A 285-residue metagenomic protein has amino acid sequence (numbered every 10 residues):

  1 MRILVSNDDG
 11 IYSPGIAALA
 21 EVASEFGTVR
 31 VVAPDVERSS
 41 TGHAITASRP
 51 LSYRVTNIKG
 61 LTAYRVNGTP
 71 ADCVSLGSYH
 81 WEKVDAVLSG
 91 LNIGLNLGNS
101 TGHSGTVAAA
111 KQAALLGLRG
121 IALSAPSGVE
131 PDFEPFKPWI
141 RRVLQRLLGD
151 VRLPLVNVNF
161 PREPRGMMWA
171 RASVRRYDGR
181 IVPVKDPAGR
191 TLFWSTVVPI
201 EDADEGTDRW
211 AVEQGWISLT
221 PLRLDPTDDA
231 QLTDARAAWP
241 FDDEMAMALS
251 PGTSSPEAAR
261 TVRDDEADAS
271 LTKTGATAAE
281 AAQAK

Functional and structural regions predicted by a protein language model:
R2, T28, G117-R119, P154: Proline-centered loop/turn at the N-terminus of a beta-strand
I3, S13-K83: A cross-family phosphate/adenosyl-ligand binding-site feature
S6, V32-P34, S89-N92, L123-S124 (+2 more regions): Short beta-strand segments
D9, E37, T69-P70, N92-L95 (+1 more regions): Short glycine-rich anion-binding loops that position phosphate/pyrophosphate groups of nucleotides and phosphorylated
L95-S104: Glycine/threonine-rich flexible loop motifs
A109-A113: Hydrophobic/aromatic ligand-binding patch that stacks against planar heteroaromatic rings of cofactors or nucleotides
A114-F136: Glycine-rich phosphate/pyrophosphate-binding loops and their adjacent beta-strand/loop elements at enzyme active sites
P135-V262, D268, A279-K285: Electrostatically charged, flexible surface regions
